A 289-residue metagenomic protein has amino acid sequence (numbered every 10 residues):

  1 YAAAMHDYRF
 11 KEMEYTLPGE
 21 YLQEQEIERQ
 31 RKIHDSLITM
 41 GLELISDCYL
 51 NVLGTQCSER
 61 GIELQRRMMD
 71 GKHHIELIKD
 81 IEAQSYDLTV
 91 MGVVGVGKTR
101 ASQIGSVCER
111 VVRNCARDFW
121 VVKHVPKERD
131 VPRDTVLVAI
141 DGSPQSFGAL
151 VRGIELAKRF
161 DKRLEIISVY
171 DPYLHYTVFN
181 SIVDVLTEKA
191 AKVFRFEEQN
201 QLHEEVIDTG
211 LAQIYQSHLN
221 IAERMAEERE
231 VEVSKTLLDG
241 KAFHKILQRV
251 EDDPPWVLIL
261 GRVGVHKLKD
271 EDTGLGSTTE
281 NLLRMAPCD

Functional and structural regions predicted by a protein language model:
Y1-I33, S58-Q65, D134-L202, E227 (+1 more regions): Small/aliphatic-rich secondary-structure junction motif
A4-T16, E20-T89, E204-L258: Structural beta-alpha unit
D47, G71, A101-S102, S143 (+4 more regions): Short alpha-helix boundary/capping motifs
L53, V111, A149-R152, L156 (+2 more regions): Hydrophobic residues within alpha-helices that form the first helical element adjacent to the glycine-rich loop
R66, K72-R129, H244-D289: Gly/Ser-rich helix-loop-strand patches that form or flank binding pockets for ribonucleotide-derived cofactors
A116, D161-K162, E230, P287: Structural alpha-beta junctions
Y170, D239, G264: Active-site-proximal loop/turn and secondary-structure-junction residues that shape catalytic pockets, frequently
